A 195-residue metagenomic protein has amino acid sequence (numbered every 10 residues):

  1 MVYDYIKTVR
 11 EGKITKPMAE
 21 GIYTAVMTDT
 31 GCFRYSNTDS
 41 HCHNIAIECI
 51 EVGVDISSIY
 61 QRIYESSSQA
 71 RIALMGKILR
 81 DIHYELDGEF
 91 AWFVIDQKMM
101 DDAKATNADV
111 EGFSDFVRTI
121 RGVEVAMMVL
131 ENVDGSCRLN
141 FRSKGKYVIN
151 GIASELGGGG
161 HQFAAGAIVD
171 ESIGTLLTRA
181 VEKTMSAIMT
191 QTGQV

Functional and structural regions predicted by a protein language model:
M1-I45: Short alpha-helices
M27-L156, G160-V195: Hydrophobic helix-and-loop "lid/oligomerization" segment in the mid-to-C-terminal part of catalytic domains
